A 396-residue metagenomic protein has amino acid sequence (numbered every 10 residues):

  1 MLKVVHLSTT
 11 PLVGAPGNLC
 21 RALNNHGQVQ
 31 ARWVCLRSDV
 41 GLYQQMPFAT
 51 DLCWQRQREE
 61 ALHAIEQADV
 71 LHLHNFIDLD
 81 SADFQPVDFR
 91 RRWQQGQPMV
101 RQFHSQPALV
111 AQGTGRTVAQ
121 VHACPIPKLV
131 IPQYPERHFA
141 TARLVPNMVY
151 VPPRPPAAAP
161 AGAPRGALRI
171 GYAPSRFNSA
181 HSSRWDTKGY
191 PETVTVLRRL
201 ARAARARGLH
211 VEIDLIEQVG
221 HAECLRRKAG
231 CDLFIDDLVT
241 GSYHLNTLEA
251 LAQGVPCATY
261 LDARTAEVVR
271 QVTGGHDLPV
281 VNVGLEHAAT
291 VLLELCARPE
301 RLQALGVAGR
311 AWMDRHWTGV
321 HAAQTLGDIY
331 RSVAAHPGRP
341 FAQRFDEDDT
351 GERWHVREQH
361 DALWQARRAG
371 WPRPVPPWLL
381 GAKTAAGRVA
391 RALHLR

Functional and structural regions predicted by a protein language model:
K3-S8, A61-A82, L233: Short N-terminal targeting/anchoring amphipathic segment
G14, E300-R331, A335-P337: A charged, aromatic-enriched C-terminal amphipathic alpha-helix characteristic of glycosyltransferases across folds
D69, A229-S242, V255: Acidic donor-binding loop of glycosyltransferase active sites
P86-L168, P174-N178: Catalytic core of nucleotide-activated saccharide and alditol-phosphate transferases
Y150-V219: Conserved catalytic-core segment of nucleotide-activated headgroup transferases in glycan assembly
P256-T265: Short hydrophobic beta-strand element within catalytic cores of glycosyltransferases and related nucleotide-activated
E267-L293: Change "using UDP/GDP/dTDP sugars" to "using nucleotide sugars
G319-P377: C-terminal alpha-helical cap of glycosyltransferases
